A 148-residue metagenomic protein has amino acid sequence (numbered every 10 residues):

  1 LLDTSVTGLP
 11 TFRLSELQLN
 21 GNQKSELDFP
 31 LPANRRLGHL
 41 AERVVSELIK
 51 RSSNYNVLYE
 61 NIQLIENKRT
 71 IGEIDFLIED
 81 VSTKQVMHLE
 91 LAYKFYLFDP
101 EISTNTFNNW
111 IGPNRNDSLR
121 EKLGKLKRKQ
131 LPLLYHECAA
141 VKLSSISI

Functional and structural regions predicted by a protein language model:
L1-I148: Intrinsically disordered, low-complexity Ser/Thr/Pro/Gly-rich regulatory segments
